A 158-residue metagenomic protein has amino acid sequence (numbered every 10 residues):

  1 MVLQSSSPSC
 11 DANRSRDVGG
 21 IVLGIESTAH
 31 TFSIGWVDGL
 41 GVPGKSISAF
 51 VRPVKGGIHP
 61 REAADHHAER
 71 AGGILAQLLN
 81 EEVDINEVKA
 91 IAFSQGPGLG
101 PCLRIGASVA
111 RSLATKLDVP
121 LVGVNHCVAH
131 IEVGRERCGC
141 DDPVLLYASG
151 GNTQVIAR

Functional and structural regions predicted by a protein language model:
M1-R158: Short acidic/glycine-rich loops and adjacent helix/strand connectors that line catalytic pockets where negatively
